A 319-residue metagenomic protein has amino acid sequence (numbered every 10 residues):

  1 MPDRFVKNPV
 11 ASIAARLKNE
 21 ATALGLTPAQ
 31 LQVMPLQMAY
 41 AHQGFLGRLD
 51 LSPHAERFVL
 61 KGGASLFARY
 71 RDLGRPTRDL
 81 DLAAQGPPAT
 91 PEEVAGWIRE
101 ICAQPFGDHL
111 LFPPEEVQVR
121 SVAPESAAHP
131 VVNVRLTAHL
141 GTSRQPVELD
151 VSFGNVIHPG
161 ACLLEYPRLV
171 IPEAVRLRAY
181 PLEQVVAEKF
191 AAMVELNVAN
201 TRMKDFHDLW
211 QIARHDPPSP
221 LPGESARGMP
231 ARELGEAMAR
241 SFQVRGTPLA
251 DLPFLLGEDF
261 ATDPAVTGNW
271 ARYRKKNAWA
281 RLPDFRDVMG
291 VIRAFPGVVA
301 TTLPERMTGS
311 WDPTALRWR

Functional and structural regions predicted by a protein language model:
M1-F58, A68-L80, A84-R319: Structured mid-to-C-terminal alpha-helical surface segments
L60-A64: Glycine-rich beta-strand-to-loop/alpha-helix junction loops that act as flexible
